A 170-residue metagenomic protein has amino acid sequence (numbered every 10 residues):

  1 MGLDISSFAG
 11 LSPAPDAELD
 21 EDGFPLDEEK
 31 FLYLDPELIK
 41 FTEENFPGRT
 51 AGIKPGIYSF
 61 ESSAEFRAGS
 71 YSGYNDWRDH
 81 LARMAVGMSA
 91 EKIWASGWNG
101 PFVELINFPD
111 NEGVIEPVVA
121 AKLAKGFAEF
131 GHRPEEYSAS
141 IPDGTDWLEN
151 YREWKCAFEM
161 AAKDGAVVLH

Functional and structural regions predicted by a protein language model:
M1-C156, M160-H170: Acidic (Asp/Glu-rich) sequence patches and key acidic residues that form negatively charged surfaces used
